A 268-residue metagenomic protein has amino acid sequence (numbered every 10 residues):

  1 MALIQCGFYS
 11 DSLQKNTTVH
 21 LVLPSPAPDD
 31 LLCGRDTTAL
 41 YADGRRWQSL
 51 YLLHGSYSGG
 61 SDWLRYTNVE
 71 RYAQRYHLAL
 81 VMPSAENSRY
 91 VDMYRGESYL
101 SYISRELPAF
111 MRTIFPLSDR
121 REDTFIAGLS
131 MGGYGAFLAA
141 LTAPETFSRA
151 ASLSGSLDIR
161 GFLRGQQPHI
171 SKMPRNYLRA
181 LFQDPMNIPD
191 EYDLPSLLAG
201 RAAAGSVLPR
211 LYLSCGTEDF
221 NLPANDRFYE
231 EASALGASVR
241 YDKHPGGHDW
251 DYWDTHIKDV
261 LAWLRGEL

Functional and structural regions predicted by a protein language model:
M1-L268: Non-catalytic cap/lid and distal C-terminal segments of serine-dependent acyl enzymes
